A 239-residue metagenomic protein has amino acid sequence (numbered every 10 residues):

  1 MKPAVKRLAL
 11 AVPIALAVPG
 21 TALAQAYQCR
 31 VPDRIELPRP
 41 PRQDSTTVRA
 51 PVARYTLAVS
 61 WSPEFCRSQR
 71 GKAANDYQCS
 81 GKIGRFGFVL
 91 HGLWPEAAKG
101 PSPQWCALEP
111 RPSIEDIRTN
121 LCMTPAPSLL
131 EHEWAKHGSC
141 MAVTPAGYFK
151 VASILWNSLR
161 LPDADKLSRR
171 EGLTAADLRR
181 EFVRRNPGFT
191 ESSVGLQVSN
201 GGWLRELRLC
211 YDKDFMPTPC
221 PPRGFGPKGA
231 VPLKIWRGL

Functional and structural regions predicted by a protein language model:
M1, A17-V18: Extended repeat- or IDR-based interaction platforms in eukaryotic proteins
M1-L10: Bacterial N-terminal signal peptides that target proteins for export
A9-A17: Bacterial N-terminal signal peptides
G20-A24: Sec/Tat signal peptide C-region and signal peptidase I cleavage site
Q25-C66: N-terminal module-boundary/linker segments of secreted carbohydrate-active enzymes
G71-L239: Domain-level detector of nuclease and nuclease-like folds in predominantly extracellular/periplasmic contexts
